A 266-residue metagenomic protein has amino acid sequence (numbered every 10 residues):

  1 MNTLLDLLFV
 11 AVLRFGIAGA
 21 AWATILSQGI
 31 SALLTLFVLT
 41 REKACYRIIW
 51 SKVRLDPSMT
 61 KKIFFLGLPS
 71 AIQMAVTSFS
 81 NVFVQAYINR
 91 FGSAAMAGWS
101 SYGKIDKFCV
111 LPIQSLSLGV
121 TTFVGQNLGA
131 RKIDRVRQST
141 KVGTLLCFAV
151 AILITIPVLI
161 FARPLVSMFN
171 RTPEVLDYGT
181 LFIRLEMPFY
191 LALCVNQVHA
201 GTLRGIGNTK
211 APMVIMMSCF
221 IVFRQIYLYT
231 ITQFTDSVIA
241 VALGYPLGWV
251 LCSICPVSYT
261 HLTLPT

Functional and structural regions predicted by a protein language model:
M1-L4, L8, G29-L33, F37 (+7 more regions): Generic alpha-helical transmembrane segments of integral inner-membrane proteins, especially permease/transport modules
L8-I17, A75-K104, F108, Q126 (+2 more regions): Helix-terminus/linker motif at the lipid-water interface of multi-pass membrane proteins
R14-L68, V124-F189, I231-L262: Short alpha-helical transmembrane segments in multi-pass integral membrane proteins
A20-A21, M96, T209-M213, V241-A242: Alpha-helical transmembrane segments and their helix-entry boundary regions
S27-S31, T35, L39, P57-G119: Transmembrane helical elements of multi-pass membrane transporters/channels
P69, P112, T122, P212 (+3 more regions): Proline-centered helix-kink/hinge sites
Q85, G98-A162, L193-M216: Small-residue-rich hydrophobic transmembrane alpha-helices
